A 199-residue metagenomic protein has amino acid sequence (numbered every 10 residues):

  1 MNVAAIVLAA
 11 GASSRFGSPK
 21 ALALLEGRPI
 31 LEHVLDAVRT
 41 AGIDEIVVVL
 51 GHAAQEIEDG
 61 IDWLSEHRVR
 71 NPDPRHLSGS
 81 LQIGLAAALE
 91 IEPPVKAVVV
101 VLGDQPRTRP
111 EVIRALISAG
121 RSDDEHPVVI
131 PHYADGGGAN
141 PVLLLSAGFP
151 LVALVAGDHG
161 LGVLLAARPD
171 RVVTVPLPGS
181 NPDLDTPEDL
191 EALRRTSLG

Functional and structural regions predicted by a protein language model:
M1, P150-G199: Conserved alpha/beta core of the MobA/IspD/sugar-nucleotide pyrophosphorylase nucleotidyltransferase superfamily
N2-G138, R171-L177, L198: Nucleotide and nucleotide-moiety/phosphate-recognizing core
S13, A23, F149-P150, E191: Nucleotide phosphate-binding site architecture
E66, G148-F149: A broad detector of the eukaryotic-type serine/threonine protein kinase catalytic domain
V98, A147-G148: A general alpha-helix detector
H132-A134, L144-A147, G157: Short, loop-centered acidic/histidine patches that primarily coordinate divalent metals
N140-L144, P182-L184: Short glycine- and hydrophobic/aromatic-rich loop-to-beta-strand nucleating segment in the catalytic cores
